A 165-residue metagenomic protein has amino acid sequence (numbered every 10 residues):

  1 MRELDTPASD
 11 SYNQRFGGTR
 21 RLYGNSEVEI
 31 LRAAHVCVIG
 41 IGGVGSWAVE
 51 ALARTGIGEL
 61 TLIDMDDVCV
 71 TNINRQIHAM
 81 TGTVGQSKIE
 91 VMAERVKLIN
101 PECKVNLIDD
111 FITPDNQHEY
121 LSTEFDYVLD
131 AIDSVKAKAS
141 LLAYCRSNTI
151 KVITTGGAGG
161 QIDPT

Functional and structural regions predicted by a protein language model:
M1-C37: N-terminal charged helix/coil linker that caps or initiates catalytic domains
R2, Y127-T165: E1/E1-like adenylate-forming module used to activate ubiquitin-like modifiers and sulfur-carrier proteins
V38-G40, I63: Conserved N-terminal Rossmann-fold NAD(P)-binding element of oxidoreductases
V44: Hydrophobic/small residue at the entry helix of a nucleotide-binding pocket
L52: Aromatic pocket-lining residues of Rossmann-like dinucleotide-binding sites
I57-N100: Glycine-rich phosphate-binding loop and adjoining beta1-alpha1-beta2 segment of Rossmann-like nucleotide-binding folds
G82, C103-I112: Conserved SAM-binding strand-loop segment of SAM-dependent methyltransferases
D115-F125: Short amphipathic alpha-helix with an adjacent loop that forms part of the alpha/beta core around
